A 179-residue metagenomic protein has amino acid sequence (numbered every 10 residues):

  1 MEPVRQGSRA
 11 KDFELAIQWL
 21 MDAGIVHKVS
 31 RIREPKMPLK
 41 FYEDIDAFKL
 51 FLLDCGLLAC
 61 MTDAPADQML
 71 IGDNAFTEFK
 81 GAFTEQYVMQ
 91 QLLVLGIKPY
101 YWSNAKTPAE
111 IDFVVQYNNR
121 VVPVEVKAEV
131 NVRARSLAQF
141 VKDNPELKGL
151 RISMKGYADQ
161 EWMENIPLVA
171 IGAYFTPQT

Functional and structural regions predicted by a protein language model:
M1-N118: Accessory nucleic acid-recognition modules appended to NTPase machines
T62-A64, S136-L137, E161-W162: Short conserved micro-motifs at the rims of enzyme active sites and ligand-binding pockets
G96, N144-P145: A structural signal for short coil/turn segments at secondary-structure junctions
N104, P145-E164: Nucleic-acid nuclease catalytic cores
V115-P123, K148: Active-site beta-strand-loop-beta-strand hairpin of nuclease catalytic cores that positions key catalytic residues
E125-A128: Terminal-proximal interaction/regulatory segments of ATP-powered molecular machines
V130-Q139: Active-site-adjacent loop/helix micro-motif of nuclease/hydrolase catalytic cores
G156-T179: Domain-level recognition of nuclease-like catalytic cores that cleave nucleotide substrates
